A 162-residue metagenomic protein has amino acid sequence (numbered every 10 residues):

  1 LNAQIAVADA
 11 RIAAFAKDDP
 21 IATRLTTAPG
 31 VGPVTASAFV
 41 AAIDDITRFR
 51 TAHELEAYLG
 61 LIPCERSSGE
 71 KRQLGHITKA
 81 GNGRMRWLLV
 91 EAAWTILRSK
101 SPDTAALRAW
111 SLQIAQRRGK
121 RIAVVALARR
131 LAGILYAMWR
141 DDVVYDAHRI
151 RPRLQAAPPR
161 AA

Functional and structural regions predicted by a protein language model:
L1-A162: A detector of single, family-specific signature residues that are central to catalytic or substrate-handling motifs
